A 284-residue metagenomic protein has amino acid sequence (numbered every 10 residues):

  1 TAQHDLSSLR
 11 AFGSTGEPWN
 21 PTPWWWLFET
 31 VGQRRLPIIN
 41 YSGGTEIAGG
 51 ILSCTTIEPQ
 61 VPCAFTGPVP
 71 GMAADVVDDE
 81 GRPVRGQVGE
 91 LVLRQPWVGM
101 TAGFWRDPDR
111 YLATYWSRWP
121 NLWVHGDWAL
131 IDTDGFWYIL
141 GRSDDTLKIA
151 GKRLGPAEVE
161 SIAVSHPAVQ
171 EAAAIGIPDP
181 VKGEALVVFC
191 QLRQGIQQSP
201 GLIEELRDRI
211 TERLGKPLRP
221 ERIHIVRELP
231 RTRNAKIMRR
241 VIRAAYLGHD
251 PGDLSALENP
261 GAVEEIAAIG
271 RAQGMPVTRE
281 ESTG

Functional and structural regions predicted by a protein language model:
Q3, F65-T66, R82, A163 (+2 more regions): A general structural signal for stabilizing positions within well-ordered secondary structure
R10-F136, S143-T146, V159: Conserved AMP-binding/adenylate-forming
A11, E90, Q170-E171, R222: Residues at the N-termini of beta-strands
I38, A74, A172-A174, P220-I225: Generic structural signal for residues in well-ordered beta-strands
Q95-W97, A102-G103, A113, N121 (+6 more regions): AMP-binding/adenylate-forming catalytic core of the ANL superfamily
V263-G284: Cysteine/selenocysteine-centered motifs that mediate thiol-based redox chemistry or coordinate metal-sulfur cofactors
